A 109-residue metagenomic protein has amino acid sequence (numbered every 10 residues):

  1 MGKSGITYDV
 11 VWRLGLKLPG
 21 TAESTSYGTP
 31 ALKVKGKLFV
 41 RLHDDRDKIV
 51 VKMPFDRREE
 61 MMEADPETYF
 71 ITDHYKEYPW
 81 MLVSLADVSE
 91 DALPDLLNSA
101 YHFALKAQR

Functional and structural regions predicted by a protein language model:
M1-R109: Charge-dense, helix-prone N-terminal extensions
